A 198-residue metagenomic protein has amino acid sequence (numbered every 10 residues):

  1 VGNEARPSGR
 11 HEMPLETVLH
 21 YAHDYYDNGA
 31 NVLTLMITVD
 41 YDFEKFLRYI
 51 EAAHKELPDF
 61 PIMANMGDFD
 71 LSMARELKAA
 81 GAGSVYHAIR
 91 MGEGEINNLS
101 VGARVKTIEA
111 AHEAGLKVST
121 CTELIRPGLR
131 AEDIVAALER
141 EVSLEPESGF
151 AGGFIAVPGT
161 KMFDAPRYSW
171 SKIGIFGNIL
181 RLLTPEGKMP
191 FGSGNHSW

Functional and structural regions predicted by a protein language model:
G2-T17, Y25-E44, H54-I108, K117-L124 (+1 more regions): Core AdoMet radical
P7, T160-D164: Short acidic, glycine/proline-rich loop/turn micro-motifs
V18-H23, L47-E51, A74, V105-I108 (+2 more regions): Generic structural signal for well-ordered alpha-helices, preferentially at hydrophobic/aromatic core positions
L35, G102-K161, I175-P190: Conserved C-terminal portion of the radical SAM core fold that forms the substrate/S-adenosylmethionine-binding
F69-A79, R126-E141, H196-W198: Catalytic cores of alpha/beta
W170-I173, S197: Anaerobic metallocofactor- and corrinoid-dependent redox/one-carbon enzyme cores, especially those from methanogenesis
P190-H196: Short catalytic/ligand-gating loop segments at beta-alpha or beta-beta junctions within enzyme catalytic domains
